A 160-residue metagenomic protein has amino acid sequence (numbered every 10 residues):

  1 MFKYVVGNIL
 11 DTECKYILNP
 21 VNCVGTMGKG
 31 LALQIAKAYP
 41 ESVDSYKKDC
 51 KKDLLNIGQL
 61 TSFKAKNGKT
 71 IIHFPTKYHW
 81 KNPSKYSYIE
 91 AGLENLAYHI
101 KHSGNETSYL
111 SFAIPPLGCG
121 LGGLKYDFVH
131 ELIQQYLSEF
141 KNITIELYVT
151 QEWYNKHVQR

Functional and structural regions predicted by a protein language model:
M1-R160: Macrodomain-like recognition of ADP-ribose-binding/processing modules
